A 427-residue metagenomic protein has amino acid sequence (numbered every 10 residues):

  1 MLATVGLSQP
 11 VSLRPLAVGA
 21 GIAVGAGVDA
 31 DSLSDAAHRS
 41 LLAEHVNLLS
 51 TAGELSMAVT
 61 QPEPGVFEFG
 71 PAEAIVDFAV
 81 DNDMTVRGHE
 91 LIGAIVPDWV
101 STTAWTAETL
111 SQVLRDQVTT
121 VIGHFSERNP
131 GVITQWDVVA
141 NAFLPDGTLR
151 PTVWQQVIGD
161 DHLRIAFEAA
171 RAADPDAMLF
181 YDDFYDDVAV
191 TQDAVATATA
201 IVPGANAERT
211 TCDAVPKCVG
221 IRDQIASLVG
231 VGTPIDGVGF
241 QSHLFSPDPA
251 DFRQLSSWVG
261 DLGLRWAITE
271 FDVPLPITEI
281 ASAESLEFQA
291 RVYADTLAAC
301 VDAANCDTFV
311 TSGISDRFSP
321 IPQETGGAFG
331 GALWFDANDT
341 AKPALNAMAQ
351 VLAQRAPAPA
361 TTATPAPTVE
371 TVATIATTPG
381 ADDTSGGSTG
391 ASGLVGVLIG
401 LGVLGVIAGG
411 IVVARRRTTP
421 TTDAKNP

Functional and structural regions predicted by a protein language model:
L2-L48, A52: Boundary/entry segment of secreted carbohydrate-active catalytic domains
S12-L16, Q61, W99, T103 (+6 more regions): Aromatic-rich peripheral "rim/lid" segments of glycoside hydrolase catalytic domains that contact and position glycan
L13-R14, E44-E63, G70-V188, D193 (+1 more regions): Substrate-binding cleft and catalytic face of glycoside hydrolase catalytic domains, especially the flexible beta-alpha
A23-A30, Q135-V138, L163-V215, A267-E270 (+1 more regions): Aromatic-lined carbohydrate-recognition surfaces of secreted/lumenal glycan-active proteins
A26-H38, M57-G70, P97, F143-T148 (+5 more regions): Acidic-and-aromatic substrate-binding clefts and catalytic sites of carbohydrate-active enzymes
E63, E68-T85, V157-E168, A172-Y181 (+3 more regions): Glycoside hydrolase catalytic-domain groove-lining segments
T371-L401: Extracellular Ser/Thr-rich, low-complexity/disordered mucin-like segments
G396-P427: C-terminal membrane-anchoring or membrane-association module
